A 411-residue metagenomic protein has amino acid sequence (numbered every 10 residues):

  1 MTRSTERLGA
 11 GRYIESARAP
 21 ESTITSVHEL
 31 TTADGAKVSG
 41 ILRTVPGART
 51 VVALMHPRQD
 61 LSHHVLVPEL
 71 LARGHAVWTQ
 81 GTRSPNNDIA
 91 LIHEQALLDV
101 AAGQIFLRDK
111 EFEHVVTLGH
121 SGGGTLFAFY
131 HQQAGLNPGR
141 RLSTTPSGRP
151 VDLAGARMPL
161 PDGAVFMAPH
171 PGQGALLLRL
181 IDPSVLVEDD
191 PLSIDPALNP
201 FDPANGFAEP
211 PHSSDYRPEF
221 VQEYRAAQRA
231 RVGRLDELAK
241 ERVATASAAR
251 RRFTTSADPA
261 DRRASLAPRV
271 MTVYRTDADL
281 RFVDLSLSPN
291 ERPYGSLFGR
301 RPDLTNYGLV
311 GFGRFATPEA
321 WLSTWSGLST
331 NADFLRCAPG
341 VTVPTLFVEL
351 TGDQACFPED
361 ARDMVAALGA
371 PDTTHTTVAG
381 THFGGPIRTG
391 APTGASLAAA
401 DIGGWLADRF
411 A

Functional and structural regions predicted by a protein language model:
T2-T50, I387-R388, P392-A395: N-terminal cap/lid segment of alpha/beta-hydrolase-fold proteins
K37-S39, R43-N86: Short, surface-exposed "cap/lid" segments of acyl-processing enzymes
R83-V116, L136-G139, A391-L397: Catalytic nucleophile-loop/oxyanion-hole region of alpha/beta-hydrolase and closely related hydrolase-like folds
H114-D189: Primarily recognizes the serine-hydrolase "nucleophile elbow" in alpha/beta-hydrolase and SGNH/GDSL folds
A197-D333: Alpha/beta-hydrolase
V341, F347-E349: Short beta-strand/loop motif that positions the catalytic acidic residue of the alpha/beta-hydrolase fold
Q354-D360: Conserved alpha/beta-hydrolase "acid-adjacent" motif
A379-A411: Catalytic active-site module of serine/aspartate enzymes centered on a nucleophile-bearing elbow/loop
